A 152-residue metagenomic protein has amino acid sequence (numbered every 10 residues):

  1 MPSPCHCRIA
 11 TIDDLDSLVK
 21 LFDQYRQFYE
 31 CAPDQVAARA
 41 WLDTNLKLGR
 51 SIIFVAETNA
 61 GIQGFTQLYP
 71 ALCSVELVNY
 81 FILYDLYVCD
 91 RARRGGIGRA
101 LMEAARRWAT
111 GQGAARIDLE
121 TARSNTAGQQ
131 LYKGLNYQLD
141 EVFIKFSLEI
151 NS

Functional and structural regions predicted by a protein language model:
I9-D16, K20-V78, Y84, E103 (+3 more regions): Acetyl-CoA-dependent GNAT
A60, G96-G98, N125: Conserved G/P- and acidic residue-centered "switch" motifs that form tight phosphate/ATP-binding loops in soluble
L83-L86, I117-T121: Conserved hydrophobic beta-strand within the GNAT/NAT acetyltransferase core sheet that lines the active-site cleft
L86-R93: A short, internal acetyl-CoA/4′-phosphopantetheine-binding micro-motif in the GNAT/acyltransferase core
C89, A100-R116, Q138: Conserved acyl-CoA
R94-R107, Q130, G134: Conserved acetyl-CoA-binding loop-helix of GNAT-fold acetyltransferases
L119-G128, S147-N151: Conserved beta-strand-loop-alpha-helix junction that forms the acyl-donor binding cleft
